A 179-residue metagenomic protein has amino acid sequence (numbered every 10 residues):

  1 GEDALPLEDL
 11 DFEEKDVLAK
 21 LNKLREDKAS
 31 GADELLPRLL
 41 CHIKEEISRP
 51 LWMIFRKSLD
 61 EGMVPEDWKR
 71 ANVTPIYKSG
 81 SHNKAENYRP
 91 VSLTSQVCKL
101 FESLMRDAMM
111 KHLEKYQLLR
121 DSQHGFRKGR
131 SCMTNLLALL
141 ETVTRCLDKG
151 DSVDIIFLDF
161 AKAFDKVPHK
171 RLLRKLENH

Functional and structural regions predicted by a protein language model:
G1-N87, S92, K99-L100, Y116 (+1 more regions): Surface-exposed loop/turn segments and immediately adjacent short secondary-structure elements within folded domains
G1-V17, M63, W68-N72, K111-L158 (+1 more regions): Active-site-proximal segment of RNA-dependent polymerases
K20-K23, R38-H42, I54-S58, A108 (+6 more regions): Alpha-helical recognition domains of nuclear gene-regulatory proteins
D27-L35, K84-L93, T134-E177: Conserved catalytic palm subdomain of right-hand nucleotidyl-transferase polymerases, strongest for RNA-directed enzymes
L93-Q96, Q123: Compositionally biased regions
V97-F101, Q117-L119, H179: Glycine-rich loops and low-complexity Gly/Arg-rich segments that provide flexible linkers or classic glycine-based
